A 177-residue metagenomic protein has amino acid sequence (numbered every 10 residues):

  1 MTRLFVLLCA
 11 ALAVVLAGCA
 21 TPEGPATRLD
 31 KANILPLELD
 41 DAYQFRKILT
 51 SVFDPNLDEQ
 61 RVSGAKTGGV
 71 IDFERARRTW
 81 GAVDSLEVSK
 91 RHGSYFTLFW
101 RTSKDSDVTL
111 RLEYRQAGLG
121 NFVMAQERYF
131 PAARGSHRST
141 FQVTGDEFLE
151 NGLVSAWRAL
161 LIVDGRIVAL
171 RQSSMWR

Functional and structural regions predicted by a protein language model:
V6-A17: Bacterial N-terminal signal peptides
A17-L35: Bacterial Sec signal peptide processing site at the extreme N-terminus
D40-R75: Post-signal-peptide N-terminal segment of Sec-exported extracytoplasmic proteins
G64-T102, R138-V143: Contiguous beta-strand segments within globular domains
L86-M124, P131-A132: Mature extracytoplasmic domains of secretory-pathway proteins
Y129-H137: Short proline/glycine- and polar residue-rich coil/turn motifs
L153-I167: Internal, hydrophobic beta-strand segments that form the core of beta-sheet-rich folds
R166-R177: Short beta-strand elements
